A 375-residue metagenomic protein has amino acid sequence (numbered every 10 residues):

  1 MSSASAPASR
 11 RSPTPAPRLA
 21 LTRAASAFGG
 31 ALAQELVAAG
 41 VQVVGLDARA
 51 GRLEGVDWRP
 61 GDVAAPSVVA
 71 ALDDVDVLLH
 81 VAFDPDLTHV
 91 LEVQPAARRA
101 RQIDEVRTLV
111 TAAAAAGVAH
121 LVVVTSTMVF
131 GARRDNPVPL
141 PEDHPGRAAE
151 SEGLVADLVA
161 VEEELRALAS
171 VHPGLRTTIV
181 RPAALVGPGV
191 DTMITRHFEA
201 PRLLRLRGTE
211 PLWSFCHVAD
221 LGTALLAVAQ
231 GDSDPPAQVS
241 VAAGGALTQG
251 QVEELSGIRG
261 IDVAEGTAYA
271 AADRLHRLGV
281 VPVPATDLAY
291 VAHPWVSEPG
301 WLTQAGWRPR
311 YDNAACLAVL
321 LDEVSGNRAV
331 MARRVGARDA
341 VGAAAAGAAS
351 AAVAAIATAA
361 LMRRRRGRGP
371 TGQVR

Functional and structural regions predicted by a protein language model:
S2-S5, D312-R375: Amphipathic terminal alpha-helices
A16-A39: N-terminal Rossmann NAD(P)H-binding glycine-rich loop of SDR-like oxidoreductase domains
R59-R107, A112, A116: NAD(P)H-binding glycine-rich loop region in Rossmannoid oxidoreductase-like domains and their noncatalytic homologs
R107-G153: Conserved Rossmann-fold NAD(P)-dependent oxidoreductase catalytic core, especially the SDR/UDP-sugar
A149-T178: Active-site Tyr-X1-5-Lys
V159, H172-L175, L185-R196, V228-V239: Glycine/proline-rich active-site loop of Rossmann-fold NAD(P)-dependent oxidoreductases
V190-M193, L206-Q230, A237: Substrate-positioning beta->alpha
A224-A285, N327-V335, A360-R375: Mid/C-terminal beta-alpha module of Rossmann-like enzyme folds, strongest in SDR-family dehydrogenases/epimerases
